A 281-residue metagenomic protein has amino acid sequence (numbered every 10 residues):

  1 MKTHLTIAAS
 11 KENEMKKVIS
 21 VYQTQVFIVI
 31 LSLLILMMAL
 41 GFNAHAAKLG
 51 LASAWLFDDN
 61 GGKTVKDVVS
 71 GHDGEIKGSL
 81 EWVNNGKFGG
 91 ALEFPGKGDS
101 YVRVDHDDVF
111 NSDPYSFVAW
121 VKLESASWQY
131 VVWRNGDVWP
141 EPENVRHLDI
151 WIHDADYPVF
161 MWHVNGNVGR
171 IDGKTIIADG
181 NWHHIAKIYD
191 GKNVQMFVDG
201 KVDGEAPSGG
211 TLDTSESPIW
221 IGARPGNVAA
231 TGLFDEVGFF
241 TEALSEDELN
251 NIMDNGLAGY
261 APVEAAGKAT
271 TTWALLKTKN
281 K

Functional and structural regions predicted by a protein language model:
M1-I28: N-terminal secretory signal peptides that target proteins for export/translocation
L34-G98, N250-K281: Extracytoplasmic low-complexity segments
K48-A52, N60-V65, K97-V159, V168 (+6 more regions): Extracellular glycan-recognition modules
E93-F94, D105-H106, H163, K174 (+2 more regions): Extracellular glycan-interaction patches encoded by glycine-rich segments
N165-N167, K201: Change "in extracellular beta-sheet-rich domains … of secreted and cell-surface proteins" to "in beta-sheet-rich domains
F197-G204: Short strand-turn-strand beta-turns centered on an Asx-Gly dipeptide
